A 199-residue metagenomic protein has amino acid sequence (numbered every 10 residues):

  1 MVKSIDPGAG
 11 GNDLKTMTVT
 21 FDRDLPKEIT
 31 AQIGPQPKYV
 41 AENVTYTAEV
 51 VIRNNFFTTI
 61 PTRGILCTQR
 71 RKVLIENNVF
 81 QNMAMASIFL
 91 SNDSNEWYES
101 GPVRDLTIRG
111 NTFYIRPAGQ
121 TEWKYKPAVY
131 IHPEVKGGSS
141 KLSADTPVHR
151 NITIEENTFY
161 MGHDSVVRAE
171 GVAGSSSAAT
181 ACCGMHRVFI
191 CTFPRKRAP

Functional and structural regions predicted by a protein language model:
M1-P199: Extracellular parallel beta-helix/beta-solenoid repeat domains
